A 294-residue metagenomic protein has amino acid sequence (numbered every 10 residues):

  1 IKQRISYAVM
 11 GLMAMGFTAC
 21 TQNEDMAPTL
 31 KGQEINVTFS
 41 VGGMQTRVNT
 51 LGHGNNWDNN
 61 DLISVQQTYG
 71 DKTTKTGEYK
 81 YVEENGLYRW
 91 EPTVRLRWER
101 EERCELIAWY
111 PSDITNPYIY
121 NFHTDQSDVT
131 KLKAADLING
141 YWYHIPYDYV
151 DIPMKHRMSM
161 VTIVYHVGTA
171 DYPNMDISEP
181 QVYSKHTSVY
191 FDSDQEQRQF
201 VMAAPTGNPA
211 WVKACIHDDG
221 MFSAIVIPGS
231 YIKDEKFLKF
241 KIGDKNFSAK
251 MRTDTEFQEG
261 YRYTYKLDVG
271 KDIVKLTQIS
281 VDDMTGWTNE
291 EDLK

Functional and structural regions predicted by a protein language model:
Q3-Y7, F17-K294: Sec-type signal peptide cleavage vicinity
